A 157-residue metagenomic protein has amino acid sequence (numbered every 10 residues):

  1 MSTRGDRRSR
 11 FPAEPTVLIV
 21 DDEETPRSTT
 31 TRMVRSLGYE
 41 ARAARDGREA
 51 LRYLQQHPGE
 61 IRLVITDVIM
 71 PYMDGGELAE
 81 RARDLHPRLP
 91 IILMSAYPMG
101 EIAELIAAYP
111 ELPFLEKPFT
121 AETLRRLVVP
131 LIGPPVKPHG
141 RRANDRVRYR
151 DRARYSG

Functional and structural regions predicted by a protein language model:
M1-L18, S28-R35, Q55, G59-E60 (+5 more regions): Non-catalytic signal-transmission and effector/linker regions of two-component phosphorelay proteins
V20-D21, A44, V64: Conserved sequence signature across two-component system core domains
E23-R27: Short acidic/polar segment at the start of the alpha1 helix of CheY-like receiver
G38-R45, Y53, L115: Short hydrophobic/Thr-rich beta-strand motif most characteristic of the beta2 strand and flanking loop of CheY-like
D67: Active-site residues of response regulator receiver
M70: Receiver (REC) domain active-site loop signature in two-component systems and cognate sites in sensor histidine kinases
